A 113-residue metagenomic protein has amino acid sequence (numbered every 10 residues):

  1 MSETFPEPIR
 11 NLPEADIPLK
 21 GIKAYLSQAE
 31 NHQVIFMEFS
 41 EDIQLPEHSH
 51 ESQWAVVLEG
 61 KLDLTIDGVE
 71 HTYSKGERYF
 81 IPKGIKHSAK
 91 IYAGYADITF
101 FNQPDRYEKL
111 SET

Functional and structural regions predicted by a protein language model:
M1-N31, I35-F36, L110: A short, N-terminal "cap"/entry segment at the start of jelly-roll beta-barrel domains of the cupin/DSBH fold
Q33, K61-D63, K86, Y95-A96: Structural motif
Q33-S49: Conserved short histidine dyad/triad with adjacent acidic residue
L45-E47, L64-T65, I81, K86-Y92: Short beta-strand His + acidic residue motifs that chelate non-heme Fe in jelly-roll/DSBH and cupin folds
E51-D63, D67: Glycine- and acidic-residue-biased ligand/ion/polar-headgroup-sensing regions
L58-E59, K75, A93: A cytosolic small-molecule/anion-sensing beta-strand core signal
G68-K83: Short acidic-glycine-tyrosine-enriched beta hairpin
K83-Y107: Ligand-binding loop in jelly-roll beta-barrel domains
